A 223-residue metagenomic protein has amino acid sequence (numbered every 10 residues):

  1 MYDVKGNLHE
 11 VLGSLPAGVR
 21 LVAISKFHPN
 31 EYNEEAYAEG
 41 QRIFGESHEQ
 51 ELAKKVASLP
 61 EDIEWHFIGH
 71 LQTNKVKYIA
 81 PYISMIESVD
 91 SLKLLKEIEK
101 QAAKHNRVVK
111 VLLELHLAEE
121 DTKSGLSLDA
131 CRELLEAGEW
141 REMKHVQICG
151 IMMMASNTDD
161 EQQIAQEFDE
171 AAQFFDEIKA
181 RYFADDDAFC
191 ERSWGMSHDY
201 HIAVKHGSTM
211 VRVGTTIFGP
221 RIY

Functional and structural regions predicted by a protein language model:
M1-H198, V204-H206, F218: Conserved alpha/beta-domain cores
S208-Y223: Gly/Pro- and small hydrophobic-enriched strand-loop and loop-to-helix capping segments that sit at the rims
